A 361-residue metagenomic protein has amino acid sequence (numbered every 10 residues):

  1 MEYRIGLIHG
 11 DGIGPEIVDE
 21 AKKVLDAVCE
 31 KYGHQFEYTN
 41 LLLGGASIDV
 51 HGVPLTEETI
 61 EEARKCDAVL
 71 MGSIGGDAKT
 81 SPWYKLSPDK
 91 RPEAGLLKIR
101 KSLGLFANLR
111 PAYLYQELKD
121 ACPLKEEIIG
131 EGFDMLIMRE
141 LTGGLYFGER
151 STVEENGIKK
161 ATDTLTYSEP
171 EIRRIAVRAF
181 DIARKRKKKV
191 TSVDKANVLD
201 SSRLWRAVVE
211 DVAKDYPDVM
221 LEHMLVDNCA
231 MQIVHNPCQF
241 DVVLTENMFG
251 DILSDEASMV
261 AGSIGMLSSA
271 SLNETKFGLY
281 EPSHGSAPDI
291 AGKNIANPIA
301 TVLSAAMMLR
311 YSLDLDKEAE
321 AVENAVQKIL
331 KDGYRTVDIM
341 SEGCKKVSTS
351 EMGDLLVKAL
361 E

Functional and structural regions predicted by a protein language model:
M1-I5: Extreme N-terminal starter segment of soluble prokaryotic enzymes
G6-K23, V28-C29, G157-D227, Q239: Glycine-rich phosphate/diphosphate-binding loop of Rossmann-like nucleotide-binding domains
D11-G14, D67, M138, A179 (+4 more regions): Buried hydrophobic positions in well-ordered alpha/beta secondary-structure cores of metabolic enzymes
G33-E57, M231-I233: N-terminal beta-loop-helix "entrance" segment that forms/cooperates in small-molecule cofactor or anionic ligand
G45-I48, V234-Y334: Glycine-rich phosphate/nucleotide-binding loop
D49-T162, M248: N-terminal glycine-rich phosphate/adenylate-binding segment common to multiple enzyme folds
L141-G143, F147-R186, V190, A196-V198 (+2 more regions): Glycine-rich phosphate/pyrophosphate-binding loop and the adjoining helix
N197, W205-R206, V212-G265, L360: Accessory "access/gating" subregions that flank catalytic or transport cores
